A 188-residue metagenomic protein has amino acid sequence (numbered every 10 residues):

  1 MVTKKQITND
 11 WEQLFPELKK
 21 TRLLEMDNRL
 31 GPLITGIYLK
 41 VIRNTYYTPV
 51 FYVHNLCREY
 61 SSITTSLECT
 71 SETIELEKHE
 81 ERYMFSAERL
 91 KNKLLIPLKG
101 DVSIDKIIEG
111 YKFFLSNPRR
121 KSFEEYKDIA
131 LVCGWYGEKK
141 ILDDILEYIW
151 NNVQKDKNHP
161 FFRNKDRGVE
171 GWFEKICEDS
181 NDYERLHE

Functional and structural regions predicted by a protein language model:
M1-V2, E81: Charge-dense, low-complexity intrinsically disordered segments
V2-R22: Amphipathic alpha-helical segments
R22-N44: Ser/Thr-rich, low-complexity intrinsically disordered terminal regions
L39-E188: Intrinsically disordered, low-complexity regulatory regions enriched in serine/threonine/proline and acidic residues
